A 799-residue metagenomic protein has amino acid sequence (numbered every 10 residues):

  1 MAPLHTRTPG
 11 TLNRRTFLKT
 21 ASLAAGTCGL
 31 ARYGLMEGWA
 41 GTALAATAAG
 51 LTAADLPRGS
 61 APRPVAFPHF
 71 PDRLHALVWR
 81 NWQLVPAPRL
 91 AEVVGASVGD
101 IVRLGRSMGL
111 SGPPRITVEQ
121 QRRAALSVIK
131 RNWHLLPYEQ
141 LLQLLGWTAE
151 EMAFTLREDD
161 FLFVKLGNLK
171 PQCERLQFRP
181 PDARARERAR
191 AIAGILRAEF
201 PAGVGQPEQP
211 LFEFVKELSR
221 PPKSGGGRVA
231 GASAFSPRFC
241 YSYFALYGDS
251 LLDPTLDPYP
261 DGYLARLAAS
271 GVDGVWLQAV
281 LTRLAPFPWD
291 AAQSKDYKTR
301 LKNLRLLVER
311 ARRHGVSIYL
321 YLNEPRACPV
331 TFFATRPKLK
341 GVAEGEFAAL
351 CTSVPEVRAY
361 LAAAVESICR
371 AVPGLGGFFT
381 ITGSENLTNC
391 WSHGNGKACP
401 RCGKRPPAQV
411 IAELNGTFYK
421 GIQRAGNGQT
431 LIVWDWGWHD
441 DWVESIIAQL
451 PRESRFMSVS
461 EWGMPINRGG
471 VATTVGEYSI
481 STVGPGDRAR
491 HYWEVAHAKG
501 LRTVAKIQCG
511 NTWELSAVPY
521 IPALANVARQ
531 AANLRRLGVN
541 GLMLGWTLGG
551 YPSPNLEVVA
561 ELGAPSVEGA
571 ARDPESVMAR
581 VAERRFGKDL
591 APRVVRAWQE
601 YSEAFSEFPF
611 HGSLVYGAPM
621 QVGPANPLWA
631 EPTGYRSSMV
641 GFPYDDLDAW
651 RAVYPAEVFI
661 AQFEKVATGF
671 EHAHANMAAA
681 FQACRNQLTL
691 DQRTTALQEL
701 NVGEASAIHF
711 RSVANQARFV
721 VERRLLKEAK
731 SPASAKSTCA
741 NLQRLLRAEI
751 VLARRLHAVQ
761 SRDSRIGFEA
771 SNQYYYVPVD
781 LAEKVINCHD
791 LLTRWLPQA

Functional and structural regions predicted by a protein language model:
M1-T16, A25-C28, E37-T42: N-terminal secretory signal peptides
A21, V94, G105, L145 (+9 more regions): Glycine-rich, histidine-containing beta strand-loop boundary motifs that form or position
A40, A45-A48, A53: Boundary at the C-terminal end of the N-terminal hydrophobic targeting segment
G50-G225: Long, charge-rich, low-complexity intrinsically disordered regions
V65, I116, L251, K295-K302 (+7 more regions): Alpha-helix capping and helix-loop boundary segments enriched in small/acidic/polar residues
A96, W147, V272, H314-V316 (+3 more regions): Short glycine/serine/threonine/alanine-rich loop segments
E158, F163-K170, Q177-F178, D182-G383 (+4 more regions): Feature activates predominantly on carbohydrate-active enzymes
P222-S233, A245, L256, E366 (+2 more regions): Substrate-binding groove of N-acetylhexosamine-processing glycoside hydrolases
